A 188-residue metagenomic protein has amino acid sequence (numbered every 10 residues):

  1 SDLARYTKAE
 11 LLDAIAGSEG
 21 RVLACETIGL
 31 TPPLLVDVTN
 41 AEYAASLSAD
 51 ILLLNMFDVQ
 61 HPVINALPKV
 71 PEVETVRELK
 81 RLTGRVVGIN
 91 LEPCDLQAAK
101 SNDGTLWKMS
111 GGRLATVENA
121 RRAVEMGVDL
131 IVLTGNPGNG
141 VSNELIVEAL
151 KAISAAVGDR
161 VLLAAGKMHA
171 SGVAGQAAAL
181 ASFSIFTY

Functional and structural regions predicted by a protein language model:
D2-A16, L34-D37, Q60-R81, P137-V157 (+1 more regions): Active-site-adjacent beta->alpha loops and helix N-cap segments on the catalytic face of soluble alpha/beta enzymes
D2-L3, L53-M56, G111-A115, D129-L145 (+3 more regions): Catalytic beta/alpha-barrel core
D13-A16, A41-S48, V73-G84, R121-G127 (+2 more regions): Acidic (Asp/Glu)-rich catalytic clusters
R21-T27, L52-L54, R85-P93, I131-L133 (+2 more regions): Hydrophobic faces of well-ordered beta-strands that scaffold small-molecule active sites in alpha/beta enzyme cores
R21-T39, C94-E118, L162-A177: Active-site mouth loops of central-metabolism enzymes
L30-L53, V59: N-terminal low-complexity or amphipathic/hydrophobic leaders
D58-A66, R85-P93, V124-E125, A164-S171: Low-complexity, flexible helical/coil segments
G88-L150: Hydrophobic alpha-helical segments and helix pairs
